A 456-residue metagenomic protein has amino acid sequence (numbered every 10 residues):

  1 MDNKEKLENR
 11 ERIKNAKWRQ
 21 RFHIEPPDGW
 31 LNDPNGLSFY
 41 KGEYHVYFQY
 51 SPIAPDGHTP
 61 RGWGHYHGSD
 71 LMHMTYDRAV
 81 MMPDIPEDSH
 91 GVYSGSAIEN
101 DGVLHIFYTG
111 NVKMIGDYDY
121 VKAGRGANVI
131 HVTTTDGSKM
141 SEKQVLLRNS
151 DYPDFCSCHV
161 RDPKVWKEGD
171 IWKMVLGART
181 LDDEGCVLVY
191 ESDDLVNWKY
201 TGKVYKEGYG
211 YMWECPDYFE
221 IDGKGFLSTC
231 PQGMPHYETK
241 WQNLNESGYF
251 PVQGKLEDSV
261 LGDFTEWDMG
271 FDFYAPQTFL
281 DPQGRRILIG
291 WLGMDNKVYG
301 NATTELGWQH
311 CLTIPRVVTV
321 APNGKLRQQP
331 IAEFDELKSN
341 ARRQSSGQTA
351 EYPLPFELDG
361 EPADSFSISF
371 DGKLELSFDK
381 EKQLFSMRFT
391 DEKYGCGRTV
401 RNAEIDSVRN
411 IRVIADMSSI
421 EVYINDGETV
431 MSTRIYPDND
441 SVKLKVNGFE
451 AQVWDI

Functional and structural regions predicted by a protein language model:
M1-D162, K167-G210, E220-M269, L292-R342 (+3 more regions): Beta-rich carbohydrate-recognition and catalytic domains
W213-P216, Y274-P276: Repeated scaffold domains used in trafficking and secretory/extracellular systems, primarily beta-propellers
Y218, F356-L358, S407-I424: Short tryptophan-centered beta-strand motifs in secreted/extracellular beta-sheet-rich domains of glycan-recognition
Y249-P251, N439-I456: Ligand-recognition surfaces built from glycine- and aromatic
D335-Y394: Secretory/extracellular carbohydrate-interaction modules and structurally similar beta-sandwich "look-alikes"
E392-N410: Short, aromatic/His-centered strand-loop micro-motif at the edge of beta-sheets
G427-S441: Short, solvent-exposed beta-strand-to-loop segments that form ligand-recognition rims of beta-rich domains
